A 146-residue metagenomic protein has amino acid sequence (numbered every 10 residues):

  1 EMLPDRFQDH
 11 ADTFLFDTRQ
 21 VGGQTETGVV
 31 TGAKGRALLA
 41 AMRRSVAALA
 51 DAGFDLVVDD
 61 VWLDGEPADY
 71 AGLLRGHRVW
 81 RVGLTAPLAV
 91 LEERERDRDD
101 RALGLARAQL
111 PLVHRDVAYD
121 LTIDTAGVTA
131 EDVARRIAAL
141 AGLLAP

Functional and structural regions predicted by a protein language model:
E1-A41, A47: Conserved substrate/cofactor phosphate-moiety recognition/catalytic segment in nucleotide-dependent phosphotransferases
Q8-F14, L74-G76, R98-A102: Short, hinge-like loop/turn segments at secondary-structure boundaries
G32-R36, D59, R101-A102: Short, flexible loop segments at the rims of nucleotide/cofactor-binding pockets, characterized by
R43, A50, R75: Anion (oxyanion) recognition and catalysis
D60, L74-D97, I123: Conserved phosphate-donor/acceptor-positioning beta-strand/loop module used by diverse small-molecule
G65-V79, A138-A139: Short, electropositive alpha-helical surface patch
E93-P146: Small-molecule kinase domains that catalyze NTP-dependent phosphoryl transfer to phosphate-bearing small molecules
